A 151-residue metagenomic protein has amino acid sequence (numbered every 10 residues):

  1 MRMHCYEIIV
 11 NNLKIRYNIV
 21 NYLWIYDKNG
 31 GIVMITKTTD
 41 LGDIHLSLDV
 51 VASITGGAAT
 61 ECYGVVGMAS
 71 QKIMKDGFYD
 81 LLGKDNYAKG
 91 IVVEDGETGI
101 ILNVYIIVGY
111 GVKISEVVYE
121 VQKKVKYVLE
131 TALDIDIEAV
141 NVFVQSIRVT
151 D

Functional and structural regions predicted by a protein language model:
I8-N12, I19-Y22: Asparagine/serine/threonine-enriched low-complexity, disordered tracts, especially those forming N-linked glycosylation
N18-Y110, Y119, T131, D136-D151: Contiguous, often N-terminal, cationic amphipathic patches that form binding interfaces
I114-E116: Short, conserved charged micro-motifs
